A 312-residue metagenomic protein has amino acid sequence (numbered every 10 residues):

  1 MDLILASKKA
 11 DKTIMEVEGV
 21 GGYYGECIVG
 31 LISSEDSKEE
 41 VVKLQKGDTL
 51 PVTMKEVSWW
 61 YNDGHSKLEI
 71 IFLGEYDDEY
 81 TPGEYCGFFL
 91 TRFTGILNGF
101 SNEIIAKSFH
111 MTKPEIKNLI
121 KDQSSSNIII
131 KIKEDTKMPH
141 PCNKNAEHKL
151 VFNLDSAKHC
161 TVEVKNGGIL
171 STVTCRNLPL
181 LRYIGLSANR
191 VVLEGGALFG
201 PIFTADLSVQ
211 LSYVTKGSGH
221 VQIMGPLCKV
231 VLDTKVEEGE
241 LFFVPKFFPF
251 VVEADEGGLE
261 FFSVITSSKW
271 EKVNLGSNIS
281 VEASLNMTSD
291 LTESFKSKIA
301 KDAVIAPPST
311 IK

Functional and structural regions predicted by a protein language model:
M1-R176, S187, F199-D206, S263-I265 (+1 more regions): An N-terminus-focused feature that recognizes amino-terminal "leader" regions
E26-I28, S218-H220, G258: Structural motif
S34-M54, W60, L193, G225-K246: Short acidic-glycine-tyrosine-enriched beta hairpin
Y61-N62, V252-A254: Asparagine-centered strand-capping/turn motif at beta-strand->loop junctions
S212: Structured binding elements
K216-G217, Q222, K229: Active-site-proximal segments of catalytic enzyme domains that coordinate small-molecule cofactors or metal ions
P249: A motif-centric signal for short, conserved binding hotspots located in accessible loops or intrinsically disordered
G257-E260, S268-W270: Non-heme Fe(II)/2-oxoglutarate
